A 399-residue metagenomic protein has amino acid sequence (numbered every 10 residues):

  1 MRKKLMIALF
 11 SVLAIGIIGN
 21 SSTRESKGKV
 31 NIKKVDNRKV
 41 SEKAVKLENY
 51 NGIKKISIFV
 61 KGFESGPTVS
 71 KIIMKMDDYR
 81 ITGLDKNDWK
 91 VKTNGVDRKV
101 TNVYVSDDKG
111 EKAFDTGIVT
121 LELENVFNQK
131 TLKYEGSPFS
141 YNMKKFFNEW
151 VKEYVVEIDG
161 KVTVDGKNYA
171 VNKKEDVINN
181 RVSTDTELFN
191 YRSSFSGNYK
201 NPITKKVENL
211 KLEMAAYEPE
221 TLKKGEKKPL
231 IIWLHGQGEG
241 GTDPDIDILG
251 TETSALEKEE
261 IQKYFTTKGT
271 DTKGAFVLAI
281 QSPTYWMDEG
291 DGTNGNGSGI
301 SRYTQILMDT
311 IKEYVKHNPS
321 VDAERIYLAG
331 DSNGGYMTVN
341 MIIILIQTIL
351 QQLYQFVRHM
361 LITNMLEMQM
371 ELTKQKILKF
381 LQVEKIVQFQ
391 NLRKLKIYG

Functional and structural regions predicted by a protein language model:
R2-E25: Sec-dependent N-terminal signal peptides of Gram-positive bacterial secreted proteins and lipoproteins
V30-K71, D88, T93-K228: A domain-start/cap signature at the N-terminus of enzymes
T68-L84: A short glycine/threonine-centered beta-strand motif
G225-E226, E289-S332: Gly/Ser-rich "nucleophile elbow"/oxyanion-hole loop immediately N-terminal to the catalytic nucleophile in hydrolases
L230, Q237-Q305: Active-site machinery of serine-nucleophile hydrolases
I232-L234, F356: Alpha/beta-hydrolase
G335-I346: Short glycine-enriched nucleophile-adjacent loop and the immediately C-terminal alpha-helix near the catalytic center
Q347-G399: The feature captures the conserved acid-bearing segment of alpha/beta-hydrolase catalytic domains
